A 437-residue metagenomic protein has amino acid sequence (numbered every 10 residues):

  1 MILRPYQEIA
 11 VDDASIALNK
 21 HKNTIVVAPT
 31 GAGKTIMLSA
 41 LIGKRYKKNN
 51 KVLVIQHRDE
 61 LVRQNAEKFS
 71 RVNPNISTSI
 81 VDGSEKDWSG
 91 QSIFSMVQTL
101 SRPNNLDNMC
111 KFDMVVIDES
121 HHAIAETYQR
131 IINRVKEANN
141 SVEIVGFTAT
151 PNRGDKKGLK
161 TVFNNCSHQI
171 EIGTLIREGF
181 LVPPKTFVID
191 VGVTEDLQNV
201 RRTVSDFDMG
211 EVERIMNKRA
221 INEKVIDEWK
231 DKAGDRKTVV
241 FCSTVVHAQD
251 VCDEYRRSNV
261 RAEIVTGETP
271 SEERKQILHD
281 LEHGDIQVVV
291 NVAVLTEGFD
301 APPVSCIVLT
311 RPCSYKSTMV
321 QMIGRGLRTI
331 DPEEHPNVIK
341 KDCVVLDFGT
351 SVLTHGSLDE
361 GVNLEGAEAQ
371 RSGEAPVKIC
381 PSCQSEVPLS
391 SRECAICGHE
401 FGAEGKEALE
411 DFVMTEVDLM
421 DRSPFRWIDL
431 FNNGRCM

Functional and structural regions predicted by a protein language model:
M1-V27: Conserved pre-motif I regulatory segment
K20-L41, F241, V265: Walker A/P-loop
I36-M37, Y46-R71, V245-V246: Conserved Walker A/P-loop ATP-binding site and its immediately adjacent core in helicase/helicase-like ATPase domains
R63, S79-W88, Q249-R256, V260-T296: Conserved helicase ATPase core of P-loop NTP-dependent helicases/translocases
G83-M114, A125, Q129-R130: Conserved helix/coil segment N-terminal to the catalytic DExD/H
Q98, G267-V362, A367: Conserved RecA-like P-loop NTPase helicase motor core
H121-T186: Post-DEXD/H (motif II) to motif III coupling segment of the RecA-like Helicase ATP-binding lobe
C166-V239: Conserved interdomain linker/interface between the two RecA-like ATPase lobes of SF2 helicase motors
